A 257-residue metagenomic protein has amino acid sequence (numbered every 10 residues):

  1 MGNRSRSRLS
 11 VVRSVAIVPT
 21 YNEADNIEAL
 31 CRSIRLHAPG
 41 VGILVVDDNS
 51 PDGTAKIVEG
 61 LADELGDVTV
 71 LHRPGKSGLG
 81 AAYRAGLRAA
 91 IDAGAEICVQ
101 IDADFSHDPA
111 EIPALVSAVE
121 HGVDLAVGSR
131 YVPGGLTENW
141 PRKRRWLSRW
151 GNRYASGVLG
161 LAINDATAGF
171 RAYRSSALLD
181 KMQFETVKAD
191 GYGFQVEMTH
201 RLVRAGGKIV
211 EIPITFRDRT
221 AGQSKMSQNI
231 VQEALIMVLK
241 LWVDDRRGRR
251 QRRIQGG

Functional and structural regions predicted by a protein language model:
M1-S33: N-proximal low-complexity "stem/linker" segments adjacent to membrane-targeting elements
M1-V11, G160, F184-G257: Hydrophobic helical membrane-anchoring modules
V18, G40-S50, L71-H72, I101: Short beta-strand/loop segment that forms part of the nucleotide-sugar
D25-A29, D52-L61: Acidic helix N-cap motif at the loop->helix transition within catalytic regions of sugar-transfer enzymes
R32-V41: Short, acidic, metal-binding catalytic loop of nucleotide-sugar glycosyltransferases
D47-K56, G75, F105: A conserved acidic beta->alpha catalytic loop
R73-D92, P109-Y192, R219-A234: Acceptor/aglycone-binding surface of glycosyltransferases and processive sugar-polymer synthases
A95-S106: Short beta-strand-to-loop acidic/aromatic patch adjacent to the donor-nucleotide binding site
